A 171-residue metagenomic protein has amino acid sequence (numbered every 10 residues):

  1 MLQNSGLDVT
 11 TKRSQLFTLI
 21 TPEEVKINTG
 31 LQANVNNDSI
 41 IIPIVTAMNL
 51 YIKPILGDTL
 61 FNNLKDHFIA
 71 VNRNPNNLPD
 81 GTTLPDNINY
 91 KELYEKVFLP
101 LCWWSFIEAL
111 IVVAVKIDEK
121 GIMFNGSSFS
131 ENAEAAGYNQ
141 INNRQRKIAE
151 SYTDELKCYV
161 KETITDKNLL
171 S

Functional and structural regions predicted by a protein language model:
M1-F98, V112-S171: Conserved short "hinge" loops at termini or chain/domain junctions
L101: Catalytic-loop motifs flanking and including active-site residues across diverse enzymes
